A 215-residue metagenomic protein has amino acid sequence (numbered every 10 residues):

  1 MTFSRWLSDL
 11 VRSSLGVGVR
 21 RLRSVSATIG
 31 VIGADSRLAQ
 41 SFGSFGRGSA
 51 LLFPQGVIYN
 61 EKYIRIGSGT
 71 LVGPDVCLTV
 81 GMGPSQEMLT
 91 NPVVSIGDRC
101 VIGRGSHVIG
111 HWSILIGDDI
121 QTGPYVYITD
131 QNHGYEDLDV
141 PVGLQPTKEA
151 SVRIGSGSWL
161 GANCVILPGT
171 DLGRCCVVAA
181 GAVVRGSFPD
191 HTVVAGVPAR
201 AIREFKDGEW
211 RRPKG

Functional and structural regions predicted by a protein language model:
M1-T129, G155-G157, C164, R174 (+2 more regions): Domain-scale signature associated with acetyltransferase and cell-envelope carbohydrate enzymes
G110, P168, G186: Conserved coupling/switch loop of ABC ATPases
G117-D139, L144, E149: Histidine/lysine/aspartate-rich catalytic loop segments that bind and position anionic ligands
N132-H133, D139-V140, T170, F188 (+1 more regions): Conserved catalytic-core motifs of eukaryotic protein kinase domains, centered on the activation segment
W159, G173, V177-A179, V183 (+1 more regions): A generic "structured core" feature
V183-R185, V193, A201: Conserved hydrophobic/aromatic beta-strand scaffold that supports enzyme active sites
